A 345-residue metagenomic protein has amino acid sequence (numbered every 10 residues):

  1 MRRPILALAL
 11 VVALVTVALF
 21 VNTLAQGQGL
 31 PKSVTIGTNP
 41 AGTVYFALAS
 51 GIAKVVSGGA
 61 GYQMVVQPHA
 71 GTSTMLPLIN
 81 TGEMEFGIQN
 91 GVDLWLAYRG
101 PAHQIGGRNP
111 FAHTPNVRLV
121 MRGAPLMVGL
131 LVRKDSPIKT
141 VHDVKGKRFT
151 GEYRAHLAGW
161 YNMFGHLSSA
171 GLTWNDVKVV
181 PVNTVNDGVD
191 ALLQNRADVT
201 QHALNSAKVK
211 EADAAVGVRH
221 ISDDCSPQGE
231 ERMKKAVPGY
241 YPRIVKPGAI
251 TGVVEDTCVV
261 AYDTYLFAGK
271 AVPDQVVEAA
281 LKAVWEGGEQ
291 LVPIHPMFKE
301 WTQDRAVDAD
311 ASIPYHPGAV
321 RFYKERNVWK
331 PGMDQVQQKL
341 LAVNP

Functional and structural regions predicted by a protein language model:
M1-P31, P345: Short, low-complexity disordered leader/linker segments with a strong preference for bacterial N-terminal type II
P31-V65, L126-Q194, D308-G318, F322: Bilobed "Venus flytrap"/periplasmic-binding protein-like clamshell domains and structurally analogous long
V34-G37, A41-Y45, A53-T74, T81-M84 (+8 more regions): N-terminal secretory/targeting leader peptides
V56-A60, E83, I88-G91, Y98-P101 (+11 more regions): Sec/Tat-exported extracytoplasmic proteins
N80-V120: N-terminal segment of the mature folded domain
G91-D93, G100-A102, G106-N109, S136 (+3 more regions): Pocket-lining segment of extracytoplasmic ligand-binding domains
K145-G165, G239-E300, R305: Ligand-binding clefts/hinges and TM-proximal coupling segments of bilobed small-molecule sensing domains
L204, K208-C225, R232-K234, Q275-A279 (+1 more regions): An extracytoplasmic/periplasmic, membrane-proximal ligand-sensing/linker region
